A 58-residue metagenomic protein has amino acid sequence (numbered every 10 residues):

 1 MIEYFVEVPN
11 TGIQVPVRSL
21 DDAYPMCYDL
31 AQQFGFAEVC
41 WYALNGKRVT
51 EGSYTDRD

Functional and structural regions predicted by a protein language model:
E3-P9: A short beta-strand micro-motif
Y4, V17-S19, E51: Intrinsic disorder/low-complexity segments, especially N-terminal tails and targeting/processing regions
V8, V17-W41: A short, charged, amphipathic alpha-helix used as a generic interaction element across diverse proteins
G12, A31-D58: Short, mixed-charge low-complexity intrinsically disordered segments
